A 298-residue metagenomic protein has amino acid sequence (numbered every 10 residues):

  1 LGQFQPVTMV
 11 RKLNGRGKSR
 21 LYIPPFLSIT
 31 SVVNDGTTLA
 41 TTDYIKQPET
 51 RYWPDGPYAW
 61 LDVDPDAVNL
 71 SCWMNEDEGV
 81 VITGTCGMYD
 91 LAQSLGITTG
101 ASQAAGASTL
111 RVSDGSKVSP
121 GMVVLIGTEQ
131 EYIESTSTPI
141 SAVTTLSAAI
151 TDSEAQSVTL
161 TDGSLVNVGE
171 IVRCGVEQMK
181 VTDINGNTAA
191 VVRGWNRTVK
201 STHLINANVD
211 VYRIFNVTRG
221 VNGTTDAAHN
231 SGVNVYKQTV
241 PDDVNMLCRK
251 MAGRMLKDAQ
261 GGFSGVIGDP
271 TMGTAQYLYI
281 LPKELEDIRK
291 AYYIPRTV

Functional and structural regions predicted by a protein language model:
L1-A142, D152, T161-G186, A190-V298: Divalent metal-cofactor coordination and adjacent catalytic microenvironments
L146-A148: Compositionally biased alpha-helical segments
